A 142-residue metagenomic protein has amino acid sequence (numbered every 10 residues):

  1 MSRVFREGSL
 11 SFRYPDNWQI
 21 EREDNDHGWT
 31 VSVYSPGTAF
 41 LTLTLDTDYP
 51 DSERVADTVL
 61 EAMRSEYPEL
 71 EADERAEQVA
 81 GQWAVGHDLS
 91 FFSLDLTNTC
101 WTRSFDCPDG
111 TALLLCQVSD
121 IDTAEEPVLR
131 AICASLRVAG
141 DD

Functional and structural regions predicted by a protein language model:
S2-E61: Secretory pathway targeting signatures of secreted, lumenal, and periplasmic proteins
R3-V4, N17-D24, E66-Q78, R137-A139: Short secondary-structure junctions
N17, Y34-T38, A80-Q82, F105-T111: Short, solvent-exposed coil/turn segments at beta-strand boundaries
W18, L113-D142: Surface-exposed amphipathic alpha-helical segments
T38-L43, P50-D51, L94-N98, I121-E125: Short, surface-exposed beta-strand/loop "edge" segments at domain boundaries and coil↔beta transitions
T47, F91, Q117-V118: Short beta-strand segments enriched in hydrophobic/aromatic residues within well-folded beta-rich domains
L60-P108: Signature of long, low-cysteine stretches enriched in small and polar/charged residues
